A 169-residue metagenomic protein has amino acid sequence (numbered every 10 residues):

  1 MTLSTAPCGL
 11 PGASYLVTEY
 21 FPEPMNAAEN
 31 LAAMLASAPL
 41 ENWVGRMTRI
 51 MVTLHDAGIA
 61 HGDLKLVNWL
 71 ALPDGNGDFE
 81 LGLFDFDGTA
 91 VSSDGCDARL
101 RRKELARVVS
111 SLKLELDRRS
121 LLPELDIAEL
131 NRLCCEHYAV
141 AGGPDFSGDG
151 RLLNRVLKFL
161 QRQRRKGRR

Functional and structural regions predicted by a protein language model:
M1-A27, V52-A57, K158, R169: Conserved ATP-binding subdomain of kinase catalytic cores across diverse folds
M1-S4, A60-P73: A short glycine-rich, hydrophobically flanked beta-strand micro-motif that places a catalytic Asp/Glu for divalent metal
V17-S37, G88-V91, L114: A glycine-centered beta->alpha junction motif in the catalytic cores of kinase/phosphotransferase enzymes
A28-G62, L66-V67: Conserved kinase catalytic-core helix
H55-D56, G77-F79, E124, K166-R169: Soluble, non-transmembrane catalytic domains of enzymes that act on hydrophobic metabolites at membranes
A57-H61, L70, L114-D117, F159-L160: Charged, low-complexity C-terminal accessory regions
N68-F84: Conserved protein kinase catalytic/activation segment
F79-K158: C-lobe/activation-segment region of protein kinase-like
